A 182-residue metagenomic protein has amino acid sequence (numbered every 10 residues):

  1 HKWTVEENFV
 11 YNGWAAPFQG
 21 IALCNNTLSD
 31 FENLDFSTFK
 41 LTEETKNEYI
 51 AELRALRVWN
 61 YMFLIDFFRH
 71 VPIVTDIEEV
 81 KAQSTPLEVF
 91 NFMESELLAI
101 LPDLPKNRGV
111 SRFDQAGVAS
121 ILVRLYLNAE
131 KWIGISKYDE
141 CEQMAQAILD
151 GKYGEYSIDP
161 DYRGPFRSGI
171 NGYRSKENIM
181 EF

Functional and structural regions predicted by a protein language model:
H1, L97-L101, R112-F182: An aromatic- and glycine-enriched ligand-binding surface/loop that stacks and positions planar moieties
H1-F68, V80-E88, L97-V110: Conserved, well-structured interaction surfaces
P17, F90-M93, Q115-A116: Generic alpha-helical segment signature
I65-D66, H70-P72, R108, N128-I135: Short coil/turn linking the two alpha-helices of tandem helical-hairpin repeats
T75-E79: Outer-membrane beta-barrel translocator domains and adjoining extracellular loop/strand segments of Gram-negative
